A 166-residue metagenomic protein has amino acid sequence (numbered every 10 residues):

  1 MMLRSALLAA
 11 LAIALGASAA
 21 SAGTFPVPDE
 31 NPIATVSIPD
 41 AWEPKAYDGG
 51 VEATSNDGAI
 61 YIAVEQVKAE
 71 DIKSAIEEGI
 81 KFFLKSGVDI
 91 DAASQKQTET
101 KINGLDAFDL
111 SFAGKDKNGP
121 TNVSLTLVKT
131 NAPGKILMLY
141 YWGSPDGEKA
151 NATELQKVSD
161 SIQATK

Functional and structural regions predicted by a protein language model:
M1-M2: N-terminal secretory signal peptides that target proteins for export/translocation
A6-G16: Bacterial N-terminal signal peptides
S18-A22: Sec/Tat signal peptide C-region and signal peptidase I cleavage site
G23-G49: N-terminal "mature-domain start" segment
I33, E70-S74, K149-T153: Soluble non-cytosolic domains of exported or imported proteins
I38, A75-I80, N151-V158: Stable alpha-helical elements in mature extracytoplasmic
W42, K135-K166: Surface-exposed amphipathic alpha-helical segments
Y47-M138, G143: Conserved polar/disulfide-associated segments of primarily extracytoplasmic proteins
